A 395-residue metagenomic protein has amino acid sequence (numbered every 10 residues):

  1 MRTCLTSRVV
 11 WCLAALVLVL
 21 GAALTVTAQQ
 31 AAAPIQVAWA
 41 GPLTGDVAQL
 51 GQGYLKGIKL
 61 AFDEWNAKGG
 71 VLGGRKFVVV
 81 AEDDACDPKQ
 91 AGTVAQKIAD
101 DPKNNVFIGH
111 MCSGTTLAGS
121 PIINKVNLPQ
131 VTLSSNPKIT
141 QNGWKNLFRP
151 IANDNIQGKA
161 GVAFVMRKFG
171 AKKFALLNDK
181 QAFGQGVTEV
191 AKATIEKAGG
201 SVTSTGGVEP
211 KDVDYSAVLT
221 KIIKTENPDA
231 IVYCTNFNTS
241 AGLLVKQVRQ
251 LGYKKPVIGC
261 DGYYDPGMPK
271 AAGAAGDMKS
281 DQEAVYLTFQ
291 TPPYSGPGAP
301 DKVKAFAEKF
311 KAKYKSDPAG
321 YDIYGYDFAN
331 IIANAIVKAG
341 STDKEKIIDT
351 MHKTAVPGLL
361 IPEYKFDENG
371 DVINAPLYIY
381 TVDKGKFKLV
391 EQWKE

Functional and structural regions predicted by a protein language model:
M1-Q36, A67, K394-E395: Short, low-complexity disordered leader/linker segments with a strong preference for bacterial N-terminal type II
P34, Q49-K56, G69-Q141, P150 (+2 more regions): Beta-alpha junction/loop-to-helix N-cap segments that form part of ligand/metal-binding clefts
P34-K59, E82-K89, M111-C112, L177-Q185 (+2 more regions): Extracytoplasmic "Venus flytrap"
V47-G73, V190-K197: Short, polar/charged alpha-helical segment
T93, P137-I139, K145-G252, S295-A305: Extracellular/periplasmic Venus flytrap/periplasmic-binding protein
I98-M111, V131-L133, A175-N178, E226-F237 (+3 more regions): Periplasmic-binding protein-like
V245-Y326, D383, F387-K394: Extracellular/periplasmic periplasmic-binding protein-like sensory domains
K309-D322, N330-K386: Segments of small-molecule ligand-sensing domains
